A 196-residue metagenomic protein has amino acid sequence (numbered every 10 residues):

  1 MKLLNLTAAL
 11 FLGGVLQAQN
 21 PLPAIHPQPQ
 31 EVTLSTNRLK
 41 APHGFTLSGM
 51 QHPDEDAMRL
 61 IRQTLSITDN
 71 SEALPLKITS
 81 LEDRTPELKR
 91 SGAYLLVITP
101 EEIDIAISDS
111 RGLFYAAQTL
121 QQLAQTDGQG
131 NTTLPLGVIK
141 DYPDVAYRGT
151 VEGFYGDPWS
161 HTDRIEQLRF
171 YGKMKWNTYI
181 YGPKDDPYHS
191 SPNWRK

Functional and structural regions predicted by a protein language model:
M1-A24: Bacterial Sec-dependent N-terminal signal peptides
A18-D141: Acidic, contiguous N-terminal accessory segments
R90-S91, I98-K196: Feature activates predominantly on carbohydrate-active enzymes
